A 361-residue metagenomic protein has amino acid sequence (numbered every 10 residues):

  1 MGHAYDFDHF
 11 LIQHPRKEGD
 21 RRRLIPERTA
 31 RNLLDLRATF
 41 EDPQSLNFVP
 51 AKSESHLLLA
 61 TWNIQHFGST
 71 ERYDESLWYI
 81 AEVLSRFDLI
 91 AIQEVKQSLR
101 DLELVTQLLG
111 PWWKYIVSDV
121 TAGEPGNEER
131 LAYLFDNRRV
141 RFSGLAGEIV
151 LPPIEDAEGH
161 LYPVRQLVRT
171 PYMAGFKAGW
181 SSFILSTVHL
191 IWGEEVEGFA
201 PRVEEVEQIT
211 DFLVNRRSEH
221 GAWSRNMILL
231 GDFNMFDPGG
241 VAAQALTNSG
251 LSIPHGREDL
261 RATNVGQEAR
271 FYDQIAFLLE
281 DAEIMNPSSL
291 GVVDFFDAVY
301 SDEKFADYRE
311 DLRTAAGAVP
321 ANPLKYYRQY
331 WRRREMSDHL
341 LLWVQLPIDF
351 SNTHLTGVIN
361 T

Functional and structural regions predicted by a protein language model:
M1-T361: Divalent cation-coordinating acidic motifs and surrounding scaffolds that mediate Ca2+/Mg2+/Mn2+/Zn2+-dependent binding
